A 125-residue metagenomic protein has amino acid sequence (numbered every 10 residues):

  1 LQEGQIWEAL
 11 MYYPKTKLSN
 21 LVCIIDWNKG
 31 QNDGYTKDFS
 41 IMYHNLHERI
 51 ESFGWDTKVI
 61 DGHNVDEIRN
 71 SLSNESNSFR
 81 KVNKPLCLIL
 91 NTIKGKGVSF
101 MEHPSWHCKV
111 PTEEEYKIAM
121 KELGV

Functional and structural regions predicted by a protein language model:
L1-V125: Glycine-rich ThDP/TPP pyrophosphate-binding loop and its adjacent helix/strand module within ThDP-dependent enzymes
